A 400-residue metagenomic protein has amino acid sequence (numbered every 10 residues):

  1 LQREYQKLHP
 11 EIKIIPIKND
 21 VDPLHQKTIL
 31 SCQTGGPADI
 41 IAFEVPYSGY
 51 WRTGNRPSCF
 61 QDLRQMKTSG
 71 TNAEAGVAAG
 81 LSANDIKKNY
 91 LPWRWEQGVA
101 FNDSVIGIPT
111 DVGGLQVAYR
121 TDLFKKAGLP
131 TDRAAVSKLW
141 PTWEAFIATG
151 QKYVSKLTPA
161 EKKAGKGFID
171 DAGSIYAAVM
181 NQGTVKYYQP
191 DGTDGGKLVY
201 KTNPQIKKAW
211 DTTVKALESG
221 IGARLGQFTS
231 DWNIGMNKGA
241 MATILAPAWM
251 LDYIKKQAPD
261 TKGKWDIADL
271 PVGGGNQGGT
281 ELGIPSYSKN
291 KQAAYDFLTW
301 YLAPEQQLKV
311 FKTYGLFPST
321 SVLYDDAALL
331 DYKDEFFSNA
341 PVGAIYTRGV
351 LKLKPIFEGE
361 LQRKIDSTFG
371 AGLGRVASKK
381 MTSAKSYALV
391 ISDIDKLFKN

Functional and structural regions predicted by a protein language model:
L1, G226, F337-D393, F398: C-terminal capping/gating helix-and-loop segments adjacent to ligand/active sites or protein-protein/ligand interfaces
L1-P57, A79-N84, K88, T131 (+5 more regions): Conserved N-terminal structural module of periplasmic/extracytoplasmic solute-binding proteins
E4, N233, D252, T280-R363: Mature extracytoplasmic/periplasmic domains
K18-K27, W140-A145, R224-K238: Short helix-initiation/N-cap motifs at beta->coil->alpha
V45-Q116, V179, K264-D266: Hinge/lid segment of periplasmic solute-binding proteins
R64-N89, A134-L139, T158, G167 (+3 more regions): Short, solvent-exposed loop/beta-turn-alpha elements that line the ligand-binding surface or hinge of extracytoplasmic
I147-V154, D191-G226, K255: Glycine-centered hinge/linker elements that transmit conformational signals in sensory and ligand-binding systems
G263-G283: Periplasmic-binding protein-like
